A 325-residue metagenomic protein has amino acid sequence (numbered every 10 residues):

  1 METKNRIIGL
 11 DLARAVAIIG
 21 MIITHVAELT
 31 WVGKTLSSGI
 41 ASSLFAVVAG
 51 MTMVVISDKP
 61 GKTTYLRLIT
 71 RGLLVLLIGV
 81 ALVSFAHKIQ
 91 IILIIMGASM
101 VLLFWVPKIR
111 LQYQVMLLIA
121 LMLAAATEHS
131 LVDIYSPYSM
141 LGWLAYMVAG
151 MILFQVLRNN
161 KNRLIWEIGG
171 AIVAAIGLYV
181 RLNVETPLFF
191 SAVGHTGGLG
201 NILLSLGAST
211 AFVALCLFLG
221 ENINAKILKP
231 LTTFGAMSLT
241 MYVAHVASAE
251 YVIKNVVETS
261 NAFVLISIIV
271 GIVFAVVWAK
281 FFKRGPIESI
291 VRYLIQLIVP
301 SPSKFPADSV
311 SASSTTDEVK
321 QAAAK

Functional and structural regions predicted by a protein language model:
M1-K325: Alpha-helical transmembrane segments and their immediate juxtamembrane cytosolic regions
